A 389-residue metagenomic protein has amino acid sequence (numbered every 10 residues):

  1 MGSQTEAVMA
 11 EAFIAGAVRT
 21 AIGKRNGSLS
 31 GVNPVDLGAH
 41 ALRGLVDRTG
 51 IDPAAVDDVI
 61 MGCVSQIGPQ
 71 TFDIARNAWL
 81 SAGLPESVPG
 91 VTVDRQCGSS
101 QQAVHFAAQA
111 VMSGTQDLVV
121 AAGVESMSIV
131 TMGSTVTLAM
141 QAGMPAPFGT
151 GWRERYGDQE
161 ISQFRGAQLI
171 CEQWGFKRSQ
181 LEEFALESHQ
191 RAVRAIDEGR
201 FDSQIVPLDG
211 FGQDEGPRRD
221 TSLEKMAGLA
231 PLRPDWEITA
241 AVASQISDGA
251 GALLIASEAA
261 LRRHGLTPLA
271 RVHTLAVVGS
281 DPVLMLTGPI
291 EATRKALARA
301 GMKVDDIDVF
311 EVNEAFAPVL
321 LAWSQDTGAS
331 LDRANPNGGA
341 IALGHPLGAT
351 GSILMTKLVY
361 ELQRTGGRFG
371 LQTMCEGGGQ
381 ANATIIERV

Functional and structural regions predicted by a protein language model:
G2-P34, E224-T287, E291, A298 (+4 more regions): Condensing-enzyme catalytic core mediating Claisen C-C bond formation in acyl metabolism
V18-T20, G31-V35, A39-H40, R48 (+3 more regions): N-terminal extracellular/periplasmic Venus flytrap/periplasmic-binding protein-like
S30-L118, V124-A142, I205-E215, V283 (+1 more regions): Conserved beta-ketoacyl condensing-enzyme motif
P34-G50, I74-A78, A103, Q163-I170 (+4 more regions): Short, well-ordered amphipathic alpha-helical segments that serve as non-catalytic structural scaffolds within diverse
C63-D117, G157-S162, D220-Q245, D326-I353 (+2 more regions): Conserved catalytic cysteine-centered active-site region of acyl-thioester-dependent Claisen-condensing enzymes
R95-E125, C171-R200, A252-A259, P346-T365 (+1 more regions): Active-site-proximal alpha-helical scaffold in enzymes
L118-Q173: Flexible glycine-/small-residue-enriched beta->alpha junction loops that bind anionic phosphate/pyrophosphate groups
Q168, F201, F211, H273-A342: Active-site pocket-lining segment
